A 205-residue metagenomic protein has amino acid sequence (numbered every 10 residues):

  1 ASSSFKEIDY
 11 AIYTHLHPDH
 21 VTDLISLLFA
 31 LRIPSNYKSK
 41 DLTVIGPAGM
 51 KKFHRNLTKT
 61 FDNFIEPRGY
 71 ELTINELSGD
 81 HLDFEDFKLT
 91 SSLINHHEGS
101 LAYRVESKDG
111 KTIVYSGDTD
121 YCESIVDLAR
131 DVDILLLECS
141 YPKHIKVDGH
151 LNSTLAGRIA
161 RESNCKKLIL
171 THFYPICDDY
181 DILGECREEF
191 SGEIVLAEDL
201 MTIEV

Functional and structural regions predicted by a protein language model:
A1-I45: Active-site metal-binding motif and surrounding structural segment of the metallo-beta-lactamase
A1-S4, T73-D127, D199-V205: Core dinuclear metal-dependent hydrolase active-site scaffold
S3-K6, K40, Y70, E85-F87 (+3 more regions): Structured loop/turn residues at beta-strand edges in well-structured enzyme cores
D9-H15, D19, P47, I113-G117 (+3 more regions): Active-site neighborhood of phospho(di)ester-bond hydrolases with catalytic His/Asp-centered motifs
L24-L27, H54-L57, I125, C186: Hydrophobic packing residues within well-ordered alpha-helices of enzyme cores
L27-T43, H97-L101, E106-S107, D148-I169 (+1 more regions): P-loop/Walker A phosphate-binding loop and immediately adjacent motor/lid segment at beta-alpha junctions
D41-G99: Metallo-beta-lactamase
Y121-I203: Cap/insert and terminal regions of metallo-dependent hydrolase folds
